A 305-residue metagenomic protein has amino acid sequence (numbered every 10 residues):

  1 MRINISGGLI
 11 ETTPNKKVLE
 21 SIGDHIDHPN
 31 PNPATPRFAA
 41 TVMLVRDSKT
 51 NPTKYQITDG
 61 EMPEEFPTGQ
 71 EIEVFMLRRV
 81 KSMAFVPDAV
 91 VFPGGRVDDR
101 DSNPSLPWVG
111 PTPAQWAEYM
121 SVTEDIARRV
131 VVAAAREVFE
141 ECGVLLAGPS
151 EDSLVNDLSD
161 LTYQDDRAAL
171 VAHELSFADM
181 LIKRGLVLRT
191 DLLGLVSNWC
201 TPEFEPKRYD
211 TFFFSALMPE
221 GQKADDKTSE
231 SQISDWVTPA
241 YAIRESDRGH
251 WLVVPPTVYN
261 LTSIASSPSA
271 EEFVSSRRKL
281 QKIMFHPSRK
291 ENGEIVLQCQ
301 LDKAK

Functional and structural regions predicted by a protein language model:
M1-K305: N-terminal leader/linker segments that precede catalytic domains of diphosphate-processing enzymes
